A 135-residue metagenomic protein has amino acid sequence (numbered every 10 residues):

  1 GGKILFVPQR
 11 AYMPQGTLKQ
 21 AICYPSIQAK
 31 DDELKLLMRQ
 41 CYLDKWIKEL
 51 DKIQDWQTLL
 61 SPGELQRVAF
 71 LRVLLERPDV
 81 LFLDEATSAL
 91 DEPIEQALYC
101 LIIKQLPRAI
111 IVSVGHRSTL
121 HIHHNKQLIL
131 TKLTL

Functional and structural regions predicted by a protein language model:
G1-I4, E33: ABC transporter nucleotide-binding domains
L5, R10, L18-A21, I53-L135: ABC-family ATPase nucleotide-binding domain "signature/switch" substructure
A11-D55: Conserved "ABC signature" C-loop
